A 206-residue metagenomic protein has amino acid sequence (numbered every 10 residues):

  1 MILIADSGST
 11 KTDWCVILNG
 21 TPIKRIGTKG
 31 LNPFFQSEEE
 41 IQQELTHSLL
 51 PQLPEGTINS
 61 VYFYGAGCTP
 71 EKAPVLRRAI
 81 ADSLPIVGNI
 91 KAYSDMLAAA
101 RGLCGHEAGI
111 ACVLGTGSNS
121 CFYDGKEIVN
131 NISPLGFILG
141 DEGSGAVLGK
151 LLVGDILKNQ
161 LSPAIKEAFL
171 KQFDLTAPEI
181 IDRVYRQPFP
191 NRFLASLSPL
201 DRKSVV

Functional and structural regions predicted by a protein language model:
M1-G20, G109-D124: Gly/Thr-rich phosphate-binding beta-strand-loop-beta motif of the actin/hexokinase/Hsp70
K11-C15, I23-K24, F34-S37: Short N-terminal binding/cap micro-motifs at the start of the first secondary-structure element
E38-L53: Short, well-ordered amphipathic alpha-helical segments that serve as non-catalytic structural scaffolds within diverse
Q52-K91, L103-C104, Q187: Short beta-strand-loop/turn "lid" adjacent to the catalytic site in phosphate-handling enzymes
V87-A111, F122-N131: Active-site neighborhood for divalent-cation/phosphate handling
I128-D174: Glycine-rich phosphate-binding loop plus the immediately following alpha-helix
Q160-L200: Conserved ATP-utilizing enzyme core subdomain
K203-V206: Conserved small/polar residues in nucleotide/adenosyl-binding loops
